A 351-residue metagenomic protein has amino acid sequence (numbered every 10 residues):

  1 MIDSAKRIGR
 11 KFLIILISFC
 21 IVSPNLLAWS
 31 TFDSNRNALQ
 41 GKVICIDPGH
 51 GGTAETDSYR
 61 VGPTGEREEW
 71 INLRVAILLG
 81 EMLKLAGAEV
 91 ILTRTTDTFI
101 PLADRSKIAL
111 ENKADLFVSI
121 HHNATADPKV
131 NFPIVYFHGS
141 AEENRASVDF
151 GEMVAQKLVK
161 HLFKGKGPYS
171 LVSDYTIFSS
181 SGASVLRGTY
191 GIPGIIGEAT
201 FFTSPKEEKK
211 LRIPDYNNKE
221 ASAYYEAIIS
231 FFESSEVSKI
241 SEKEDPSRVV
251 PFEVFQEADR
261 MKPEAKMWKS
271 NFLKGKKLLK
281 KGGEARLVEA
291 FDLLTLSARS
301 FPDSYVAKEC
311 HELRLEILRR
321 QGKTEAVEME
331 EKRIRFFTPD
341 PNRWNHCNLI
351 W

Functional and structural regions predicted by a protein language model:
I2-W351: Catalytic-site microenvironment of enzymes that process N-acetyl-hexosamine-containing cell-wall polysaccharides
